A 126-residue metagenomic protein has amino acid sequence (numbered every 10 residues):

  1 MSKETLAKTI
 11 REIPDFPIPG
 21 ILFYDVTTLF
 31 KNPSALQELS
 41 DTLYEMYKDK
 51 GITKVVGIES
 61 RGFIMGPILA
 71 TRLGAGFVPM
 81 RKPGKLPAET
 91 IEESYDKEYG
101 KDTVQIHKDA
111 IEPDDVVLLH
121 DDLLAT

Functional and structural regions predicted by a protein language model:
M1-T126: PRPP-associated nucleotide enzymes
